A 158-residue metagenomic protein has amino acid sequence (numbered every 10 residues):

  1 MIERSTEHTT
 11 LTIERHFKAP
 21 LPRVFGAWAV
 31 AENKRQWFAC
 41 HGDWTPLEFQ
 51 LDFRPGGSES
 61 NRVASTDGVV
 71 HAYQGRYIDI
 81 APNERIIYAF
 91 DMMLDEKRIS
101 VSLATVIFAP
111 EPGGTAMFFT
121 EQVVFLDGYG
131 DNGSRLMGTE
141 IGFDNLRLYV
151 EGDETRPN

Functional and structural regions predicted by a protein language model:
M1-W44: Hydrophobic ligand-binding cavity/cleft-lining segments
S5-E7, L51-F53, D67-H71, K97-S100 (+1 more regions): A generic structural micro-feature
E14, Q50, R76, T105-I107: Short, surface-exposed charged micro-motifs
L21-P22, F53-R54, I78-R85, I107-A116: A short, structured loop/turn motif at beta-sheet edges
V24, K34, E59, Y77 (+4 more regions): Hydrophobic pocket/interface hotspot
P46-D91: Glycine-rich portal/gate segments that line the openings of hydrophobic small-molecule binding cavities
A89, M93-E140: Beta-strand/loop substructures that line and gate deep hydrophobic ligand-binding cavities in soluble
Y149-N158: Short, highly charged C-terminal tails/helix-capping segments
